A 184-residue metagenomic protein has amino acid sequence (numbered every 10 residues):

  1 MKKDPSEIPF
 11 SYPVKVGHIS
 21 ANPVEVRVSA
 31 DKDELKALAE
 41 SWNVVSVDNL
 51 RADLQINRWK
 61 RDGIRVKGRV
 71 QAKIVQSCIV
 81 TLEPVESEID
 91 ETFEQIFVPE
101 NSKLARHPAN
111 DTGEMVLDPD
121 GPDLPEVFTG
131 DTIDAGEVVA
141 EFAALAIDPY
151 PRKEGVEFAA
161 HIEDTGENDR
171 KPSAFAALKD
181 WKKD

Functional and structural regions predicted by a protein language model:
M1-Q71: A positional/architectural concept
M1-S20, E25, P99-D184: Charge-rich, low-complexity linker and terminal segments
V28, A52-L54, G68-V70, I89-F97 (+2 more regions): A structural signal for short, well-ordered beta-strand segments
S29, D33, K73-Q76, E88 (+3 more regions): Charged, alpha-helix-enriched surfaces in structured cytosolic catalytic cores of large nucleotide-utilizing machines
A37, G63, V75-I79, L104 (+1 more regions): Intrinsically disordered, low-complexity acidic/polar segments
E40-V47, I79-E86, L145, K183: Short, intrinsically disordered, mixed-charge
Q71-H107: Helix-adjacent hinge/juxtasegments
